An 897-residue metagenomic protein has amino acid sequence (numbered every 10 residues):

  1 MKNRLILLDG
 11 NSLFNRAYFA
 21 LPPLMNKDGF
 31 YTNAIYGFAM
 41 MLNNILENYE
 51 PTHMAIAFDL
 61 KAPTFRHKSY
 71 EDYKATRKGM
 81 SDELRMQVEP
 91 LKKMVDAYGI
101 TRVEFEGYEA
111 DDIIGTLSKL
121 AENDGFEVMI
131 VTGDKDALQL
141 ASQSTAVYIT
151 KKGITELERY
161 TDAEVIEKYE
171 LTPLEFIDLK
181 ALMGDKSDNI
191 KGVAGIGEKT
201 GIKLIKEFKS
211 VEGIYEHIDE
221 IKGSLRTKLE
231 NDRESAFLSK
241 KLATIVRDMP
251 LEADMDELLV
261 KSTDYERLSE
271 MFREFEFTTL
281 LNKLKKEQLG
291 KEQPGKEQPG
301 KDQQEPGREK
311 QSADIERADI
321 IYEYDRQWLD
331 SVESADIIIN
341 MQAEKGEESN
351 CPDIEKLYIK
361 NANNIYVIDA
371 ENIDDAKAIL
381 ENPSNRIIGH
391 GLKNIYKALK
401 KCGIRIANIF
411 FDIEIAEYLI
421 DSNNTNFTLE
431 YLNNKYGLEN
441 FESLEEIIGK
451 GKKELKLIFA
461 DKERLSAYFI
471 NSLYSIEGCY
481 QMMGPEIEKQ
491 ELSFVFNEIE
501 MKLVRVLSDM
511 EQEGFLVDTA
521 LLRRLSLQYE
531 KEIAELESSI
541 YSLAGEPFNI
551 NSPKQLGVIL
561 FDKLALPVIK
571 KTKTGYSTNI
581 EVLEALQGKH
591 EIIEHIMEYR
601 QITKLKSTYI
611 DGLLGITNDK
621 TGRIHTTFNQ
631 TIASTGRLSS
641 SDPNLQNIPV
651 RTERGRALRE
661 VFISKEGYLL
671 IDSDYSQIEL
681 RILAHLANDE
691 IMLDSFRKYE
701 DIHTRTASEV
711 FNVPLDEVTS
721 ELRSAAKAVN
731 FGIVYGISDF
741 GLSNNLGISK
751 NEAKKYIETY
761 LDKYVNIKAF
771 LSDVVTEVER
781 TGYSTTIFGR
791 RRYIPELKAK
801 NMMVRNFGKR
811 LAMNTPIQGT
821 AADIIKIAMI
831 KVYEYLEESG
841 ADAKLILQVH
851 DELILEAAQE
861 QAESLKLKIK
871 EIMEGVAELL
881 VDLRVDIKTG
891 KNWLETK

Functional and structural regions predicted by a protein language model:
M1-V131, K135-R159, S235-L238, T244-E252: Noncatalytic, basic helical substrate-engagement surface that gates or grips nucleic-acid strands
K2, P51-A55, I100, N123 (+10 more regions): Non-catalytic nucleic-acid-binding/docking modules located in mid-to-C-terminal regions of nucleic-acid enzymes
I6, G10, R16-H53, E71-D72 (+7 more regions): Conserved RNase H-like, two-metal-ion catalytic cores of nucleic-acid enzymes
T155-E156, D162-K180, I315-E316, N350-E488 (+3 more regions): Active-site-proximal helix-loop-helix substrate-binding element of RNase H-like nuclease domains
D232-E371, E454-V650, L669, E679 (+5 more regions): Conserved "right-hand" nucleotidyltransferase catalytic core of DNA-directed polymerases
Y358-N363, I420-E446, K450, Y468 (+2 more regions): Function-dense linear segments that define catalytic or interfacial modules in macromolecule-processing proteins
L455-I458, R505, Q512, N618 (+6 more regions): Conserved catalytic core of nucleic-acid polymerases
A534-S538, S542-E594, D762-R810, N814-P816 (+2 more regions): C-terminal polymerase-core module
